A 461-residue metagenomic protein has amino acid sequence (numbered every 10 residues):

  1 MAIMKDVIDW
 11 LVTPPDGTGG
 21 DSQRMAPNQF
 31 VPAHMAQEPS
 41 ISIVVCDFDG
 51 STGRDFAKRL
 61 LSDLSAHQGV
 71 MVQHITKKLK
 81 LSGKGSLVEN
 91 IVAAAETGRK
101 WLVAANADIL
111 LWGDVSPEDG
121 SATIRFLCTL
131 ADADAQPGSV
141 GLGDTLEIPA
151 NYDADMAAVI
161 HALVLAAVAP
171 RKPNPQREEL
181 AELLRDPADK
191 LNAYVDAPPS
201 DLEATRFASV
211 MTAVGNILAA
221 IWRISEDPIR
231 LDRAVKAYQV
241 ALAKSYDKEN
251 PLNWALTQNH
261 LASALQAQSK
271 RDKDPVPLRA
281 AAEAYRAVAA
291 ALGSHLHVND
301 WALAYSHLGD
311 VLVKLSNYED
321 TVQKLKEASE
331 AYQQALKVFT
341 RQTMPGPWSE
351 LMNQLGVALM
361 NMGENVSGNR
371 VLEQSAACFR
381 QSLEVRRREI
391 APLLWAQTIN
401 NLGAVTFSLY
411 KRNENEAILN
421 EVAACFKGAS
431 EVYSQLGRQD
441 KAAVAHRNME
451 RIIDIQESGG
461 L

Functional and structural regions predicted by a protein language model:
G19, Q23-P32, A131-A213, I217: C-terminal/domain-edge helix-coil "capping" segments
H34-E96: Short beta-strand->alpha-helix linker/helix-N-cap micro-motif that forms a surface specificity/interaction loop
I91-L163: Amphipathic beta-strand/beta-sheet edge segments enriched in Tyr/Trp
I148-N151, L191-F207, I224, V240-W254 (+6 more regions): Flexible helix-coil transition and linker loops at the boundaries of alpha-helical arrays
M156, L184, A197, D201-A204 (+12 more regions): Inter-repeat boundary and helix-capping residues of tandem alpha-helical solenoids
V168-R185, A219-D232, Q266-R279, V313-E327 (+3 more regions): Short coil/turn connectors between adjacent alpha-helices in alpha-solenoid helical repeat scaffolds
R206-R223, L252-K270, N299-N317, G346-N361 (+2 more regions): Conserved alpha-helical positions within TPR/SEL1-like repeat arrays
